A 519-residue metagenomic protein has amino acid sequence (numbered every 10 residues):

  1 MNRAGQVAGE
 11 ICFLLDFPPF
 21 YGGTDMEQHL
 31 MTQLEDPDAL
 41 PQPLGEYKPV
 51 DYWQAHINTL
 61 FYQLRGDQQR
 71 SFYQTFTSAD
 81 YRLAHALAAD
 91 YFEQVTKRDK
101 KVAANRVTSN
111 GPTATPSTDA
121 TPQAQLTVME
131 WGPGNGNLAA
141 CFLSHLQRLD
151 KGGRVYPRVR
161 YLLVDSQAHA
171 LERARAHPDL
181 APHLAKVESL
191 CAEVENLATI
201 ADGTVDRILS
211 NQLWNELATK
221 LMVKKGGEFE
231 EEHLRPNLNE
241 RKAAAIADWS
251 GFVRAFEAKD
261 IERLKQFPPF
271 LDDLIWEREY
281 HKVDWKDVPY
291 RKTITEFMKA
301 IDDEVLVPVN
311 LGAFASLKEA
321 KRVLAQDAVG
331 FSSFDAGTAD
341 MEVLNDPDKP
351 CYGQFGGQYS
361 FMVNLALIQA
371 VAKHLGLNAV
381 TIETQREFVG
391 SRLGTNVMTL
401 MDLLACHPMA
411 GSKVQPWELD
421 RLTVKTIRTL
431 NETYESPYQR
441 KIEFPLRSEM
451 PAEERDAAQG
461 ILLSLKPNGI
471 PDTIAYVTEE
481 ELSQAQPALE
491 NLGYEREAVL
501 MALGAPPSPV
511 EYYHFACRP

Functional and structural regions predicted by a protein language model:
N2-A120, E130, G134-A140, S144 (+3 more regions): N-terminal charged/capping segments associated with class I S-adenosyl-L-methionine
L126-G134, V159-S166, S189-C191, S332-F334: Extended hydrophobic secondary-structure segments that form protein cores and membrane-embedded regions
F142-H183: Class I SAM-dependent methyltransferase SAM/SAH-binding core
S144-R148, H177-A181, M222-E228, D346-Y352: Short secondary-structure boundary/capping segments
L171-A201: S-adenosyl-L-methionine
E195, T204-G226, D303-L311: A short SAM/SAH-binding and catalytic strip from SAM-dependent methyltransferases
S210-H281, G357: A mobile, often basic/glycine-rich helix-loop segment that functions as the active-site lid/recognition loop
D287-P519: Rossmann-like AdoMet/SAM-dependent catalytic core
